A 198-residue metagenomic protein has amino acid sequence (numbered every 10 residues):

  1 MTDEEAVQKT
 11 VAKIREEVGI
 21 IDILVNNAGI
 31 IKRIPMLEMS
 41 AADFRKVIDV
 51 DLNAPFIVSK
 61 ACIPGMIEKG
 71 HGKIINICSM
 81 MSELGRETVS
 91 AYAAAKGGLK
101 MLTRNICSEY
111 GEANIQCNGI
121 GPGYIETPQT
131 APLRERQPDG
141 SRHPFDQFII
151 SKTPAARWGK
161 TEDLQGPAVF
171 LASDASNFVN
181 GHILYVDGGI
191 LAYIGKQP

Functional and structural regions predicted by a protein language model:
I34-L37, L84-S90, E112-A113, A156 (+1 more regions): Active-site loop immediately N-terminal to the catalytic Tyr-X3-Lys motif of short-chain dehydrogenase/reductase
P35-M36, D43-I48, I149: Substrate-binding pocket helix/loop in short-chain dehydrogenase/reductase
S59, A95, T103: Active-site helix of classical SDR
P64, S108-E112, N177: Alpha-helical segment proximal to the catalytic Tyr-Lys
S79: Residue(s) in the substrate-gating loop at a strand-loop-helix junction that position the organic substrate next
L84, V169, N180-P198: Short C-terminal tail/terminal secondary-structure segment of NAD(P)H-dependent dehydrogenase/reductase domains
G119, R142-A175, V179, G188: C-terminal helical subdomain
